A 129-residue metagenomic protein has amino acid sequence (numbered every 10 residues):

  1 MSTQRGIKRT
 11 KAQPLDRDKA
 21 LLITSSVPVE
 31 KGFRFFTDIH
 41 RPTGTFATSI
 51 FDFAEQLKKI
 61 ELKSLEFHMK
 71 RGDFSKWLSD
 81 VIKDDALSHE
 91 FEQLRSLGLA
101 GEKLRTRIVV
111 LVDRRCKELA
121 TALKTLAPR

Functional and structural regions predicted by a protein language model:
S2-R129: Terminal, compositionally biased segments used for targeting/anchoring and flexible tails
